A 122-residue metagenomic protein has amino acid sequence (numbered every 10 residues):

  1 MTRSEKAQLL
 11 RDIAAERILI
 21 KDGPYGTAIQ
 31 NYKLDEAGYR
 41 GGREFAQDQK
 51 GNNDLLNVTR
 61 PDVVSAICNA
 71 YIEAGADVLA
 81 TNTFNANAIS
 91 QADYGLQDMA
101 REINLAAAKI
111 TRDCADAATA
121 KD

Functional and structural regions predicted by a protein language model:
M1-D122: Domain-level signal for soluble alpha/beta catalytic cores
